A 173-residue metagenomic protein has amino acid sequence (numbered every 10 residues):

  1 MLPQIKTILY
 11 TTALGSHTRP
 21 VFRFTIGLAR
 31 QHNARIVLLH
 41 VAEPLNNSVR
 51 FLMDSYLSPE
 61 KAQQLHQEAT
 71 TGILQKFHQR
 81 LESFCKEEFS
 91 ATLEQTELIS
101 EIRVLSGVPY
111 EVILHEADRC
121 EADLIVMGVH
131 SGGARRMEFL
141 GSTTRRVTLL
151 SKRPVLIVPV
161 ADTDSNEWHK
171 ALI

Functional and structural regions predicted by a protein language model:
M1-P3, Q75, S83-I125, D162-E167 (+1 more regions): Structural beta-alpha unit
L2-Q63, T163, L172-I173: Small/aliphatic-rich secondary-structure junction motif
R30, D118-R119, L149: Solvent-exposed polar/charged
V37-L39, E101-L105, L156: General small-molecule cofactor/ligand-binding pocket signal
P59-Q79: A short acidic, glycine-rich active-site loop that binds or catalyzes chemistry on phosphate/adenosine moieties
L124-L149, D164-W168: Glycine-rich, Arg-bearing micro-motifs that act as flexible, cationic patches
R153-D164: Short, flexible loop segments at boundaries between secondary-structure elements
